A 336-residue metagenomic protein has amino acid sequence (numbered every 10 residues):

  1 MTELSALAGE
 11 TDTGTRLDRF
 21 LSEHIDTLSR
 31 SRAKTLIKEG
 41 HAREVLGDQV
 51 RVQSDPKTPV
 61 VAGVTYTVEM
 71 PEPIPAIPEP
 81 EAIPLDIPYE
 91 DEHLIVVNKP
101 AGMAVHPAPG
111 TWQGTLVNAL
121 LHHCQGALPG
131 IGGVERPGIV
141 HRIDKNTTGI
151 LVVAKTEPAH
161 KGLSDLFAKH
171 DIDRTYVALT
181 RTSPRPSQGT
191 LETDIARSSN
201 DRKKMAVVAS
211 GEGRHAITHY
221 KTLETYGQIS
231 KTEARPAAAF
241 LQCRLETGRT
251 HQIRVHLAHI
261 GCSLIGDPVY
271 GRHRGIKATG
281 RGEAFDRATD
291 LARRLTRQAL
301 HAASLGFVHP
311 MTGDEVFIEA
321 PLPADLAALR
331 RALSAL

Functional and structural regions predicted by a protein language model:
M1-R202, A234, P321-L336: RNA pseudouridine synthases
G40-Q49, Q125-G126, T222-S230, Y270-R281: Short regulatory "switch" loops immediately downstream of catalytic or recognition motifs within protein catalytic
V64, I87, R174, I217-T218 (+3 more regions): Intrinsically disordered, low-complexity segments enriched in small/polar residues
P75, G114, K161, L223-E224 (+5 more regions): Generic secondary-structure boundary signal with a strong preference for alpha-helix termini
V97, V255, G266: Active-site flanking residues adjacent to catalytic metal/cofactor-binding acidic residues
G133-D165, D173, A196-C262, R293 (+1 more regions): The conserved catalytic core of RNA pseudouridine synthases
I265-F307: RNA substrate-recognition surfaces in RNA-acting enzymes
